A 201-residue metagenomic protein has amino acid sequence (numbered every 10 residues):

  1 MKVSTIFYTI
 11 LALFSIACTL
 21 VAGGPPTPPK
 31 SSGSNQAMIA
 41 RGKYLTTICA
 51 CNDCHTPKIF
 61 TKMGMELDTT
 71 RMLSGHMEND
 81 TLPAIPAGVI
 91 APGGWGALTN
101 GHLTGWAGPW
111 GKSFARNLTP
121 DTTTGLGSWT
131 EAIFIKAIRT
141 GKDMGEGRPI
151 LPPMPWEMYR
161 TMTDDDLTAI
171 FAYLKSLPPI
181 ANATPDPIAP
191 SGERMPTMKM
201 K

Functional and structural regions predicted by a protein language model:
M1-F7: Positively charged n-region of N-terminal signal peptides that target proteins for export
C18, G23-P25: N-terminal Sec signal peptide cleavage junction
P25-P26, A37, K58, D166 (+1 more regions): Ligand-binding pocket scaffold of soluble enzyme catalytic domains
P26-T46, I59-G64, A84-I85, T124: Electrostatic cytochrome c docking/interface patches
G42, I48-K58, F134, I170 (+1 more regions): The canonical Cys-X-X-Cys-His
D53-P57, G147-L151, A181-I188: Surface-exposed patches in mature extracellular/periplasmic domains of secreted proteins
F60-I135, I150-T163, E193-M195, M200: Gly/Gly-Pro-rich "capping" loops immediately C-terminal to redox-active cysteine motifs in periplasmic/lumenal
S128-M144, W156-P185: C-terminal capping alpha-helices of c-type cytochrome domains
